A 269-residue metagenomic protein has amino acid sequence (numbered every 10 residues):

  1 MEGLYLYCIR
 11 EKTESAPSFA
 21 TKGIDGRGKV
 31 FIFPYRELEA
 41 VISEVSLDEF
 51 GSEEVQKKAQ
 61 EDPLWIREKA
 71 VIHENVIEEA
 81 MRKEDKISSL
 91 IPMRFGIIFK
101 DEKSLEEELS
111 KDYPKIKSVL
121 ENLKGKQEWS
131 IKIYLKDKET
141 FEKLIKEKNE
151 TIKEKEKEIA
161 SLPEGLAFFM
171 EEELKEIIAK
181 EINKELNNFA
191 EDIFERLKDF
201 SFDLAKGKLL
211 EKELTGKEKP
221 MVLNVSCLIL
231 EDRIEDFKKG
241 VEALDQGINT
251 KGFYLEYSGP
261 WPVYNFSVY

Functional and structural regions predicted by a protein language model:
M1-L255, P260-Y269: An interfacial alpha-helical scaffold signature
